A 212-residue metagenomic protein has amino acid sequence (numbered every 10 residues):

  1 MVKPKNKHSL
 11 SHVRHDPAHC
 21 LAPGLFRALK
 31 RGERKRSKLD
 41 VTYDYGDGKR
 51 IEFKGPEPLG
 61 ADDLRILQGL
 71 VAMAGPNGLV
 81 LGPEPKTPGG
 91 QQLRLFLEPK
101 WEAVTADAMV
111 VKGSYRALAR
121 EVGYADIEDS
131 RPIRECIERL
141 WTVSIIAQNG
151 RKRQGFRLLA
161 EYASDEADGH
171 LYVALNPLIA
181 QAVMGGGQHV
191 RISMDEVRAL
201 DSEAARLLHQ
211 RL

Functional and structural regions predicted by a protein language model:
M1-L212: Charged, alpha-helix-forming regions
